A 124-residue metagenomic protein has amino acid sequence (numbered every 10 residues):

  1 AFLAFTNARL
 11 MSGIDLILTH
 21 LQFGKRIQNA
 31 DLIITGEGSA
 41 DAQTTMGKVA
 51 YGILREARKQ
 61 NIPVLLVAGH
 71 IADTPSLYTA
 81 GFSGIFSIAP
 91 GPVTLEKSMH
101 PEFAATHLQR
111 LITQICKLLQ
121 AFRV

Functional and structural regions predicted by a protein language model:
A1-V124: N-terminal loops that bind phosphate or other acidic moieties and the adjacent beta-alpha structural core
